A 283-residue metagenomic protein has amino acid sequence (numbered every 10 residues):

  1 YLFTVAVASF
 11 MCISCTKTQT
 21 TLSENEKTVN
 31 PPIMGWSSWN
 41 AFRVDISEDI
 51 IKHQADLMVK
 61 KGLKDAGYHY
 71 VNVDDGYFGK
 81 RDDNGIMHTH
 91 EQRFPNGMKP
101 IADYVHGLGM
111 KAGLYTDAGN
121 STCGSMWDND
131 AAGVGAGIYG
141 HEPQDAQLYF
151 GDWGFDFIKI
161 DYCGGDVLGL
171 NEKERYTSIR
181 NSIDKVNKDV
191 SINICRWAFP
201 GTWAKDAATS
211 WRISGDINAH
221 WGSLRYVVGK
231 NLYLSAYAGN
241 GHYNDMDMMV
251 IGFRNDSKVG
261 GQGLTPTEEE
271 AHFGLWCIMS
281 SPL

Functional and structural regions predicted by a protein language model:
Y1-T21: Bacterial Sec-dependent N-terminal signal peptides
Q19-K52, L57, L148, V190-S191: N-terminal module-boundary/linker segments of secreted carbohydrate-active enzymes
T28, P32-S38, G67-D74, K111-T116 (+5 more regions): Structural recognition of the beta-strand scaffold that forms the well-ordered cores of secreted hydrolase catalytic
S38-I46, H88-E91, G165-D166, L264: Second-shell loop/turn segments in exported
W39-A41, G76, D117-S121, C163-G165 (+3 more regions): Active-site beta-loop-alpha junctions enriched in small/polar residues
Q54, M58-G169: Aromatic-lined carbohydrate-binding/catalytic grooves of carbohydrate-active enzymes
H141, D189-L283: Glycan-recognition surfaces
D156-F157, C163-V190, I194-A198: Extracytoplasmic, non-cytosolic globular domains
